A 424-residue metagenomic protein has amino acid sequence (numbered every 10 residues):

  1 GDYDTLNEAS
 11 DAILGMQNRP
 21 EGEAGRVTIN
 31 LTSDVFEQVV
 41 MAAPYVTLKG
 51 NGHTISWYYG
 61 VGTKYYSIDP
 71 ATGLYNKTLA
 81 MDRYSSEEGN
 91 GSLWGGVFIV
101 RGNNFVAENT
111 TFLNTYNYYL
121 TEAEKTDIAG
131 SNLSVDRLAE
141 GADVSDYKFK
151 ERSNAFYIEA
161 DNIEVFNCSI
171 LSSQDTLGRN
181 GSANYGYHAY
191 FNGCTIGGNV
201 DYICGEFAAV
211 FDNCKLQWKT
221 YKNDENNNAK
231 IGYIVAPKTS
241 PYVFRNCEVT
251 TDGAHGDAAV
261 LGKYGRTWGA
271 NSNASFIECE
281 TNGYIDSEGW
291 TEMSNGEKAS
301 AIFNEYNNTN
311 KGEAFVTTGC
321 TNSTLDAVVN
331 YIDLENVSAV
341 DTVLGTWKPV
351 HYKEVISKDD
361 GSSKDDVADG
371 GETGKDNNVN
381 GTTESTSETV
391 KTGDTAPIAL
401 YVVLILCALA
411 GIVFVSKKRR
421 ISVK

Functional and structural regions predicted by a protein language model:
G1-G361: Sequence-level preference for short, compositionally simple segments enriched in small aliphatic or small polar residues
G15, T392, K417-K418: Charged, alpha-helical scaffolding/interaction elements associated with membrane systems
K49, T392, A410: Short glycine-rich loop/turn motifs that provide flexible caps or phosphate-binding loops at active sites
S357-D394: C-terminal low-complexity, Ser/Thr- and acidic/Pro-rich disordered "stalk" regions positioned immediately N-terminal
K391-L404: Juxtamembrane/start-of-transmembrane alpha-helix segments at the extracytoplasmic/lumenal side of membrane anchors
V403-K424: C-terminal membrane-anchoring or membrane-association module
